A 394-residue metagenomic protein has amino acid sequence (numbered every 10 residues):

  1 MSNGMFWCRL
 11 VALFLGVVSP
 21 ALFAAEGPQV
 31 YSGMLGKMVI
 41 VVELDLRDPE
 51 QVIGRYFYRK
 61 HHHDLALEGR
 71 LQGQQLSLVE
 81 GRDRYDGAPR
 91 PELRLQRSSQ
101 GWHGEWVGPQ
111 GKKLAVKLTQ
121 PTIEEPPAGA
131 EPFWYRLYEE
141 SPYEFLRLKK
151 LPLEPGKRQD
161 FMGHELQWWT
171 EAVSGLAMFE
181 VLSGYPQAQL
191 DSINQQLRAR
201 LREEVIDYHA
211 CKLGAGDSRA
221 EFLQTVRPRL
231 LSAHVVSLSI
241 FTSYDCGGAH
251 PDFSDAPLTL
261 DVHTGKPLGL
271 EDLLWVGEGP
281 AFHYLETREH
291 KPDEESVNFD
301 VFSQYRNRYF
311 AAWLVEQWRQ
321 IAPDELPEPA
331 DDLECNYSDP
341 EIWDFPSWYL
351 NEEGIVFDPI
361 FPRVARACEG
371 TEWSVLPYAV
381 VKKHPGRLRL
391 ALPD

Functional and structural regions predicted by a protein language model:
M1-V11: Bacterial N-terminal signal peptides that target proteins for export
V18-P20: N-terminal signal peptide c-region/cleavage motif recognized by signal peptidases
A25, R59-Q75, W106-E139, S254-T259: Edge beta-strand at a domain terminus
E26-S98, H103-W106: Central antiparallel beta-sheet cores of small beta-barrel/beta-sandwich binding domains
G69-L71, F253-L268, T371-P393: A short, surface-exposed beta-strand/turn
S99, Q110-P127, L231-K291: Contiguous hydrophobic, core-forming segments of folded domains
E124-S237, F241-D245, F345, L350-V364 (+1 more regions): Active-site acidic/histidine clusters and adjacent loop/turn architecture that either coordinate catalytic ions
P257-D332: Short helix-loop boundary/capping segments
